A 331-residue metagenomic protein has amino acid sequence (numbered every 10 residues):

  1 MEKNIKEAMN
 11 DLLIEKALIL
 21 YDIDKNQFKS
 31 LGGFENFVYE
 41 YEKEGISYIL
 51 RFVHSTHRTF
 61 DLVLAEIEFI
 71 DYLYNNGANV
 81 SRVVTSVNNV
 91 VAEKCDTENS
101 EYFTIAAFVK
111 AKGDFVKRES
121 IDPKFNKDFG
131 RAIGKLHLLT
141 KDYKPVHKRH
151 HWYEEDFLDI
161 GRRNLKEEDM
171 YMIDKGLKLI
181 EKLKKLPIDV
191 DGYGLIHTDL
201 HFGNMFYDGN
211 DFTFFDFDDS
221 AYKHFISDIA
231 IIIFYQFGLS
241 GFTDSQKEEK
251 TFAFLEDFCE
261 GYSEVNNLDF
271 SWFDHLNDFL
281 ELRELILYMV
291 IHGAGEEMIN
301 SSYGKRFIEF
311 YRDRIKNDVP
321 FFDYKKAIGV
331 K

Functional and structural regions predicted by a protein language model:
M1-K25: Juxta-kinase regulatory segment immediately upstream of eukaryotic protein kinase catalytic domains
N10-A17, K141, P145, D156-T198 (+1 more regions): An alpha-helical support segment within catalytic cores of ATP-dependent transferases
Y21-E42: ATP-binding glycine-rich phosphate-binding loop
N36-G45, I49, V83, E181-S227: Active-site acidic catalytic loop and adjacent metal/ATP-binding pocket of ATP-dependent phosphoryl transfer enzymes
K43-Y143: ATP-binding pocket architecture of kinase catalytic cores
S55, N89, I105-E119, F157-R162 (+1 more regions): A glycine-centered beta->alpha junction motif in the catalytic cores of kinase/phosphotransferase enzymes
I226-N266, E281-M298: Active-site activation/catalytic loop segments of kinase-like enzymes and analogous catalytic loops in related
L287-K331: ATP/Mg2+ or Mg2+-diphosphate-binding catalytic cores that bind nucleotide phosphates or diphosphates via glycine-rich
